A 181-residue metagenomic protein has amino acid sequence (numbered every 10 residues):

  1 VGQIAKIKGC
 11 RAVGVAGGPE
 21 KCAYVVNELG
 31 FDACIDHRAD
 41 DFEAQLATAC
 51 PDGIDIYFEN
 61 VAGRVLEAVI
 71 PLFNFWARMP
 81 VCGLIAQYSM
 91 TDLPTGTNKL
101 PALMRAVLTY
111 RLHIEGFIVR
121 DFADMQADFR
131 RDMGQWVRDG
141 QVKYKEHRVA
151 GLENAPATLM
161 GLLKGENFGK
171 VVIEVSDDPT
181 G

Functional and structural regions predicted by a protein language model:
V1-G181: Terminal helix/beta-alpha structural elements that buttress the NAD(P)+-binding lobe
